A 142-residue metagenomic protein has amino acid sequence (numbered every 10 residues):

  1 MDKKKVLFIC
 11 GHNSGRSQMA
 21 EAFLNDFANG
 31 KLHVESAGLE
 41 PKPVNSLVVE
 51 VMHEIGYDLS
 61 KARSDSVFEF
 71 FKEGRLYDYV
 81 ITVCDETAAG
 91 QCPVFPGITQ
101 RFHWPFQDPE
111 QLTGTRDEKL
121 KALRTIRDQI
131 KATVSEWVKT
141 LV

Functional and structural regions predicted by a protein language model:
M1-F70: Conserved active-site segments centered on acidic
S14, D85-A88: Short glycine-rich anion-binding loops that position phosphate/pyrophosphate groups of nucleotides and phosphorylated
Y79: Short, Asp-centered acidic motifs that coordinate Mg2+ and/or phosphate in catalytic or ligand-binding sites
T82-V83, H103: Redox-cofactor binding/interface segments in oxidoreductases and associated redox assembly factors
A88-V142: Phosphate-binding/catalytic loops
